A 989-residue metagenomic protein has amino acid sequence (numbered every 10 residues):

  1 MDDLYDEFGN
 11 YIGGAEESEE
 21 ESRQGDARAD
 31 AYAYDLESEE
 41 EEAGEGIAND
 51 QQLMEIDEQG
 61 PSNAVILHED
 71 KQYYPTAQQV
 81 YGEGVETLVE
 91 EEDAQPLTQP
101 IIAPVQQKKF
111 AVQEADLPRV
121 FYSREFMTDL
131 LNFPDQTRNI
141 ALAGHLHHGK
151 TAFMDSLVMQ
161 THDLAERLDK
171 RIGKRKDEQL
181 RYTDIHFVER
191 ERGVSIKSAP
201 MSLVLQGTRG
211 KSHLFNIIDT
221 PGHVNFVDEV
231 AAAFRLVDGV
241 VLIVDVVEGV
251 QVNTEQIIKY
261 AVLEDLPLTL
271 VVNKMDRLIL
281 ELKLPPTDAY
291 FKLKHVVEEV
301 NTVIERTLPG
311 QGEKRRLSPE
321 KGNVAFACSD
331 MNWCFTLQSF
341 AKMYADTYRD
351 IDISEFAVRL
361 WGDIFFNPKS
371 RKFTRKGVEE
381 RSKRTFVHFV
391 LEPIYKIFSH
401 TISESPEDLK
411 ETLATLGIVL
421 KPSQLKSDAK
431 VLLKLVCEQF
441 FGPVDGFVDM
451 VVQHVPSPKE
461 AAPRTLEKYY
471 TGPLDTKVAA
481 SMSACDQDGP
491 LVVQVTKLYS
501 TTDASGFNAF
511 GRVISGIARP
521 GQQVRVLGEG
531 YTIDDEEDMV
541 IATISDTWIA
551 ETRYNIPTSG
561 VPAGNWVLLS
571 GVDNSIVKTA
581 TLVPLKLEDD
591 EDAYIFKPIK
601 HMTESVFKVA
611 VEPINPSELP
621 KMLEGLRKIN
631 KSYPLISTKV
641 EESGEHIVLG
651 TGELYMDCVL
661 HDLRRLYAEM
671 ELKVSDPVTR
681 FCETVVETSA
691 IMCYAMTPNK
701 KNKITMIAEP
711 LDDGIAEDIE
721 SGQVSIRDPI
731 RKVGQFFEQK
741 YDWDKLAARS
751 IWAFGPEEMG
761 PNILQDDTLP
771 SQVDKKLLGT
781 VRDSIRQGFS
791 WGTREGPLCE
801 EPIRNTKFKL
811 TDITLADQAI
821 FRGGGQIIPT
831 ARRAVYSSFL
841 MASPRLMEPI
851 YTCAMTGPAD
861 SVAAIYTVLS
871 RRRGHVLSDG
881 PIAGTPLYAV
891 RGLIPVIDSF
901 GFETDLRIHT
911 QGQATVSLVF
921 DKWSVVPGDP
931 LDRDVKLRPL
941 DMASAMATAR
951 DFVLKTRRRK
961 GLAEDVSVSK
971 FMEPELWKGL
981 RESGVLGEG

Functional and structural regions predicted by a protein language model:
D3-E7, G14-E21, G25-Y34, S38-L146 (+2 more regions): P-loop NTPase catalytic nucleotide-binding module
G9, I140-A143, H147, F153 (+18 more regions): Conserved structural-core and active-site-/substrate-pathway-adjacent residues in large, well-folded domains of enzymes
E86-L88, D93-R235, V240, L282 (+1 more regions): P-loop NTPase switch module centered on the Walker A-proximal segment
A152-L157, I185, S202-V204, E229-A232 (+6 more regions): Alpha-helical scaffold elements adjacent to nucleotide-binding pockets in ATP/GTP-utilizing enzyme cores
S212-F215, T220-V227, F234-P286: Conserved Switch II/interswitch segment of TRAFAC-class P-loop GTPases
V237-G239, E264-L268, P319-G322, V606 (+2 more regions): Short glycine-/polar-rich loops that comprise or flank the Walker A/P-loop and associated switch/sensor motifs
D245-V246, V272-M275, S329-D330, V572 (+1 more regions): A short beta-strand-to-loop transition that corresponds to the Sensor-1 phosphate-sensing loop of AAA+ P-loop ATPases
Y290, N301, Q311-K314, N332 (+3 more regions): Accessory interaction regions appended to the cores of large information-processing enzymes
